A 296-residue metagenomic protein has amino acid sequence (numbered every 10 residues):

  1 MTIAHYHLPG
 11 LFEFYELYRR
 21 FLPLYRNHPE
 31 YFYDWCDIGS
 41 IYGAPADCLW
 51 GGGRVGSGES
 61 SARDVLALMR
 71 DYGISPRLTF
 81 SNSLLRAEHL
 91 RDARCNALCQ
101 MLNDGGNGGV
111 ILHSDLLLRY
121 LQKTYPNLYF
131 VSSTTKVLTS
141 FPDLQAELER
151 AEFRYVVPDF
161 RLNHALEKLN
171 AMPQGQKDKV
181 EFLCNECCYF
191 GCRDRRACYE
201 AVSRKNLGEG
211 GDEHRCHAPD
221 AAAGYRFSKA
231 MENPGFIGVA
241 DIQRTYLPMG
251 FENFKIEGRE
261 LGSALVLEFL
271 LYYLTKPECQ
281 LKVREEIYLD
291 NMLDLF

Functional and structural regions predicted by a protein language model:
M1-D143, E147, F153-F296: Active-site pocket-lining/capping segments in soluble small-molecule metabolic enzymes
